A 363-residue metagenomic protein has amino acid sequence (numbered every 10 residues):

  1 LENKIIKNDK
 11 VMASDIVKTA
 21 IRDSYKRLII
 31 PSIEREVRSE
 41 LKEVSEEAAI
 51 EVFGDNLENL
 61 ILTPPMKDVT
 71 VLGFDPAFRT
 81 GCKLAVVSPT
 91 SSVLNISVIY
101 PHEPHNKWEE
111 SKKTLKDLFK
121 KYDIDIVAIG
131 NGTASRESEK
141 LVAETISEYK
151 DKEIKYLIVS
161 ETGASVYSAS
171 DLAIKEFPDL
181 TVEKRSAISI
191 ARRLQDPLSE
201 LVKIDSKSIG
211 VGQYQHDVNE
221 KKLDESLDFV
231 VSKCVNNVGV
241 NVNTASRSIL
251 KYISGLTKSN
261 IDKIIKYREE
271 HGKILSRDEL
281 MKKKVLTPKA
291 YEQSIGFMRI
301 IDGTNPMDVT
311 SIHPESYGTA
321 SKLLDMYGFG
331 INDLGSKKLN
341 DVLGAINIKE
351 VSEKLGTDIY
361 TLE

Functional and structural regions predicted by a protein language model:
L1-T70, P89, K112-D117, K121: Extended, highly charged clamp/arch subdomains and adjacent linkers that form or line substrate-binding channels
E2-K7, R35-V44, V98-Y100, Y122-A128 (+6 more regions): Short hinge/gating elements
K4-I29, R192-L223, M326, G330-E363: Structured, non-catalytic alpha/beta "coupling" segments that mediate domain-domain communication and provide generic
D15, R27, E43-E51, F74-A77 (+9 more regions): Conserved phosphate/pyrophosphate-binding and hydrolysis machinery centered on Walker-type P-loop NTPases, extending
A49-L60, K67-T70, R79-D228: Phosphate- and other anionic-substrate recognition elements at nucleic-acid/protein interfaces
L60, L118, Y122, T145 (+8 more regions): Change "in soluble alpha/beta enzymes" to "in soluble alpha/beta proteins
N95, N237-E363: Accessory alpha-helical DNA-binding modules that contact the DNA backbone or grooves
D196-Y267: Charge-patterned, long linear interaction tracts outside catalytic cores
